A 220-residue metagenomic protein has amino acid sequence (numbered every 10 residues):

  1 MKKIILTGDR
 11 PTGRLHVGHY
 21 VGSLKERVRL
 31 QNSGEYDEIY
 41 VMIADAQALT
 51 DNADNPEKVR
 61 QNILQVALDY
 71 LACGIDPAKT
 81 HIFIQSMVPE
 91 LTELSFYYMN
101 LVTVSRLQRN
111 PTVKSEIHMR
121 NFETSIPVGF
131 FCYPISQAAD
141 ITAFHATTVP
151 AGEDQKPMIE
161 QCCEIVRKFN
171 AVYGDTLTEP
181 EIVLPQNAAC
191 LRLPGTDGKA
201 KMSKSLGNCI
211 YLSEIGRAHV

Functional and structural regions predicted by a protein language model:
K2-A139, H219: N-terminal Rossmann-like or analogous alpha/beta NTP/dinucleotide-binding catalytic cores that position adenine
K114-H219: Active-site cores that bind ATP or allylic diphosphates and position pyrophosphate for catalysis
